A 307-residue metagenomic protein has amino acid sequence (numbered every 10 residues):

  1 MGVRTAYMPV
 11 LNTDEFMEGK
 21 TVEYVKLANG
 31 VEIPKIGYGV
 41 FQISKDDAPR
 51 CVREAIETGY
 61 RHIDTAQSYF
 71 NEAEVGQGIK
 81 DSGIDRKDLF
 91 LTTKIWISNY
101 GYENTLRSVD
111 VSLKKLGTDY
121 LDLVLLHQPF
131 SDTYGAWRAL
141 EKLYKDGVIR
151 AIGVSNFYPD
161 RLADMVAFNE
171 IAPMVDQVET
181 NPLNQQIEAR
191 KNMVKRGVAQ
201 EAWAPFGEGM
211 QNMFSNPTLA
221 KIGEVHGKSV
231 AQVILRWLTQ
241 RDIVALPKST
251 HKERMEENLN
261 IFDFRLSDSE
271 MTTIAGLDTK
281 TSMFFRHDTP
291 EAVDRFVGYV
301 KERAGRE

Functional and structural regions predicted by a protein language model:
R4-L89, F206, E302-E307: N-terminal binding-site loop/beta-alpha segment at the start of enzyme catalytic domains that lines or forms
Y24, Q128-E307: Beta/alpha (TIM)-barrel catalytic core signal, keyed to glycine-rich beta->alpha loops juxtaposed to Asp/Glu that bind
I43-A55, G101-L116, D160-A163: Short, acidic/polar
I43-D46, T65-E74, S98-E103, P129-Y134 (+2 more regions): Acidic-and-aromatic substrate-binding clefts and catalytic sites of carbohydrate-active enzymes
Y60, T118-L121, I149, P173: A structural motif
A73-K80, V109-L113, L140-E141, L162: Short, well-ordered amphipathic alpha-helices
R86-N99, D122-P129, N156: A short, structured active-site edge motif that brings together acidic residues
T105-L125, K142-D146: CE4/NodB-like, metal-dependent polysaccharide N-deacetylase domain that modifies extracellular/periplasmic N-acetylated
